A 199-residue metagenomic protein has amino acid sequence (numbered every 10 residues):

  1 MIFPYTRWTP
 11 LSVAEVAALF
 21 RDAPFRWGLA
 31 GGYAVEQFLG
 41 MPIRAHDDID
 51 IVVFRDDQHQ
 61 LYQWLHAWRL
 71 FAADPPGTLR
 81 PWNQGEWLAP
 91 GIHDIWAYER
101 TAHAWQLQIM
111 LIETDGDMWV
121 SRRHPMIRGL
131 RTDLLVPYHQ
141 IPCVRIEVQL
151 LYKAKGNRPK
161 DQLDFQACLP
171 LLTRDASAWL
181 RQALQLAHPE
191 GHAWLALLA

Functional and structural regions predicted by a protein language model:
M1-A199: Compositionally biased terminal segments of proteins
